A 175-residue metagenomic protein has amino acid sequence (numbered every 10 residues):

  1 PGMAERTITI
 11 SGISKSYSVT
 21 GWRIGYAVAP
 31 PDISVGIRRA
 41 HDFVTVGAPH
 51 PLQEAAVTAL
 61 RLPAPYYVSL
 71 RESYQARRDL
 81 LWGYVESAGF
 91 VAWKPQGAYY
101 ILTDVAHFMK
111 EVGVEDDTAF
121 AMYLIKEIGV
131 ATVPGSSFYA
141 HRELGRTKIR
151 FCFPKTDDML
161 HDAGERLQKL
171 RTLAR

Functional and structural regions predicted by a protein language model:
P1-R175: PLP-dependent class I/II
